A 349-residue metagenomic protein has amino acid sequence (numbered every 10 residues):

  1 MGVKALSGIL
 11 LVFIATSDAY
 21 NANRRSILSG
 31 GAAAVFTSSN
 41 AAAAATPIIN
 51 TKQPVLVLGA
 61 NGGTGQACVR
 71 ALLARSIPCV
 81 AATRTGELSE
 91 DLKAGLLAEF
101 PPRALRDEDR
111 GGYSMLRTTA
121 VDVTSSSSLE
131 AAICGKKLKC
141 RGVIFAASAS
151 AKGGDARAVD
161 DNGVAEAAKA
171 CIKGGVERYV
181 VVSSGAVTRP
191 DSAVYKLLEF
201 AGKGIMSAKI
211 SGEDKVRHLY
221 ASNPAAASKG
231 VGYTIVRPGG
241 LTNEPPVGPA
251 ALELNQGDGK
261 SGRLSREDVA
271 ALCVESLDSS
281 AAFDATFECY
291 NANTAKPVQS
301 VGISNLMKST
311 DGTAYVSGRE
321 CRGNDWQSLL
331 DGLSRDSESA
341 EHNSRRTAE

Functional and structural regions predicted by a protein language model:
M1-A22: N-terminal chloroplast transit peptides
D18-A32: N-terminal secretory signal peptides and thylakoid transit peptides that target proteins across membranes
A19, A41-A45: Boundary at the C-terminal end of the N-terminal hydrophobic targeting segment
P47-N50, L56-G63, G239-E349: Active-site-lining helix/loop region of Rossmann-like oxidoreductase modules
P54, P78-V80, E177-R178, G232: Residues at the starts of beta-strands that form the adenosine-phosphate
P54-I77: N-terminal Rossmann NAD(P)H-binding glycine-rich loop of SDR-like oxidoreductase domains
V55, A81, T85-G174: NAD(P)H-binding glycine-rich loop region in Rossmannoid oxidoreductase-like domains and their noncatalytic homologs
A149-S261: Glycine-/Pro-rich loop/turn segments that contact NAD(P) or position catalytic residues in Rossmann-like domains
